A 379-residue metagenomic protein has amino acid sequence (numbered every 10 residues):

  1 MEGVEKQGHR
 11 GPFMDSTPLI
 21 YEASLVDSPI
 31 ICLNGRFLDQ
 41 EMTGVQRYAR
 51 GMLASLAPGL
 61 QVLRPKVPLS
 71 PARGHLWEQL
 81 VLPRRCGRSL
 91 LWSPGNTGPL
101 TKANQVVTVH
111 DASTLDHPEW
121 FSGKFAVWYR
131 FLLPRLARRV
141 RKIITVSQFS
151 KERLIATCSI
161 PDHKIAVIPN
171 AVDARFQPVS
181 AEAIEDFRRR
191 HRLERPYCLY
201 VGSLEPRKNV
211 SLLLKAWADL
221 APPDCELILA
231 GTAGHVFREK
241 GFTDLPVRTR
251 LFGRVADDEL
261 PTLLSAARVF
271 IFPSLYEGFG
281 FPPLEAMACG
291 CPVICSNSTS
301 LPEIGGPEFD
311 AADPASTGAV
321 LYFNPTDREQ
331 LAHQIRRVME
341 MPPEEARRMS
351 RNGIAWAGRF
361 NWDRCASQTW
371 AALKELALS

Functional and structural regions predicted by a protein language model:
Q7: Cationic, low-complexity basic patches in intrinsically disordered or flexible, solvent-exposed regions
R10-S379: Carbohydrate transferase catalytic cores enriched for Leloir-type hexosyltransferases
